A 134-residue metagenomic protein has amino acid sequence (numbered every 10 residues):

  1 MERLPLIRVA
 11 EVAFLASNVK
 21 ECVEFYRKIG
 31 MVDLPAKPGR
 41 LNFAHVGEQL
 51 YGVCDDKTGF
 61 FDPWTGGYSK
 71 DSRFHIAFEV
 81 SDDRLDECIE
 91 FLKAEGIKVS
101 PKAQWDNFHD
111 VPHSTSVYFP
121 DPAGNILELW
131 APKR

Functional and structural regions predicted by a protein language model:
M1, F61-G66: Short beta-strand/turn micro-motifs at beta-sheet edges
M1-K20, I76, K133-R134: N-terminal beta-strand motif that seeds the catalytic metal site of vicinal oxygen chelate
M1-P5, I89-R134: Vicinal oxygen chelate
P5-R8, S69-R73, D110-V111: Short glycine-enriched loop/turn motifs at secondary-structure junctions
F14-G59: Core segments of cupin and vicinal oxygen chelate
K20-C22, D83-C88: Short, conserved charged micro-motifs
R40-N42, F74, H113-V117: Short beta-strand micro-motifs in enzyme catalytic cores
T65-D83: Helix-adjacent hinge/juxtasegments
